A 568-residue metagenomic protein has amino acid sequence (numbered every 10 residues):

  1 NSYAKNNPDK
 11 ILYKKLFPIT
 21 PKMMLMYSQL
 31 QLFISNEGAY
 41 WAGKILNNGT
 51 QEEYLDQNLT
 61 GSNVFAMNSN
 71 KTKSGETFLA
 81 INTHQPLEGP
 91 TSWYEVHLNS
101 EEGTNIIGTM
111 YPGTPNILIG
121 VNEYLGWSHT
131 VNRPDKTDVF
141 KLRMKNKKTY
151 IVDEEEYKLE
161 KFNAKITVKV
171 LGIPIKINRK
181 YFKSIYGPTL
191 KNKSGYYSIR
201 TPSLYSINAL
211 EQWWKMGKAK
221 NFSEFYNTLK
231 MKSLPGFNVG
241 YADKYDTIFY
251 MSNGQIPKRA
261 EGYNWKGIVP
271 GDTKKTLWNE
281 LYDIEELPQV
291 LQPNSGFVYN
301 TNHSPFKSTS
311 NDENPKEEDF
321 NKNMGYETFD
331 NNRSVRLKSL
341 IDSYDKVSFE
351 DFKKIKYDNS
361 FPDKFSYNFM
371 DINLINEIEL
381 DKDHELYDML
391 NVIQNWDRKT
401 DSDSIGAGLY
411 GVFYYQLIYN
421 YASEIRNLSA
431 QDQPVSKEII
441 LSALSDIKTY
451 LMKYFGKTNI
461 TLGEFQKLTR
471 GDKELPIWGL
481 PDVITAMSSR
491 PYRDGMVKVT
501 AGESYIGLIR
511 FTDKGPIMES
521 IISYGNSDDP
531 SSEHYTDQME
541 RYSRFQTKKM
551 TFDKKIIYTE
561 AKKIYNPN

Functional and structural regions predicted by a protein language model:
N1-M370, K382, N391-N568: C-terminal/peripheral segments of proteins
I372-L380, Y387-D388: Large, well-folded core regions of big proteins
